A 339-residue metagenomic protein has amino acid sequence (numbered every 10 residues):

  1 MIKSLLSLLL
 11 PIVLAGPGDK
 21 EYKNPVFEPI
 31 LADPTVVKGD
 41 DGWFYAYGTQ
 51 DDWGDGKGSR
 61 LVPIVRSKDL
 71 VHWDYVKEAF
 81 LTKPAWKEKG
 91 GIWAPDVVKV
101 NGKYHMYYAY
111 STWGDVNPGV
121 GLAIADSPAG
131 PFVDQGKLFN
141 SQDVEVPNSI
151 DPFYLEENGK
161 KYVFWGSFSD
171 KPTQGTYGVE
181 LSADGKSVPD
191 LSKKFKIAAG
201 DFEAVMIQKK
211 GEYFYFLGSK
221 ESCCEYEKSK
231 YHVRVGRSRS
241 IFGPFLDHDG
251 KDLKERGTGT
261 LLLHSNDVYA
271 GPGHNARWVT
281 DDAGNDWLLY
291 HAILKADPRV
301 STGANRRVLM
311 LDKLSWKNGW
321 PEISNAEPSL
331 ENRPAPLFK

Functional and structural regions predicted by a protein language model:
I2-V13: Sec-dependent N-terminal signal peptides
L5, G16-K339: Carbohydrate-active catalytic/glycan-binding domains of CAZyme proteins, especially the secreted or lumenal ectodomains
